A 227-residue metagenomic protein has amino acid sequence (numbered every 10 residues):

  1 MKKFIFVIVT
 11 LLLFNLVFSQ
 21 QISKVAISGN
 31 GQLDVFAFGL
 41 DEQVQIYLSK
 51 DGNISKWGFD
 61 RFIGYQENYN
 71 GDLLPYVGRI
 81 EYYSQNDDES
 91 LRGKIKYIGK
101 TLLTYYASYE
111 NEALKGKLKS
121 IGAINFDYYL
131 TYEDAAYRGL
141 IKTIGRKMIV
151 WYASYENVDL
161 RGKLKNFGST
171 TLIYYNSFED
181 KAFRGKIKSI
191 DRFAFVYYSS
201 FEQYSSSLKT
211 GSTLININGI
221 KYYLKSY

Functional and structural regions predicted by a protein language model:
K2-K3, Q20-L73, M148, S154-Y227: Long terminal segments
F4-F14: Sec-dependent N-terminal signal peptides
K50-T101, Y106-E110, I124: Surface-exposed acidic loop/strand-edge motifs in secreted or periplasmic proteins that form small linear binding
E89, G93-K96, T101-T104, E112 (+12 more regions): Conserved positions within tandem-repeat grammars
T131, A153-S154: Eukaryotic tandem repeat interaction scaffolds
